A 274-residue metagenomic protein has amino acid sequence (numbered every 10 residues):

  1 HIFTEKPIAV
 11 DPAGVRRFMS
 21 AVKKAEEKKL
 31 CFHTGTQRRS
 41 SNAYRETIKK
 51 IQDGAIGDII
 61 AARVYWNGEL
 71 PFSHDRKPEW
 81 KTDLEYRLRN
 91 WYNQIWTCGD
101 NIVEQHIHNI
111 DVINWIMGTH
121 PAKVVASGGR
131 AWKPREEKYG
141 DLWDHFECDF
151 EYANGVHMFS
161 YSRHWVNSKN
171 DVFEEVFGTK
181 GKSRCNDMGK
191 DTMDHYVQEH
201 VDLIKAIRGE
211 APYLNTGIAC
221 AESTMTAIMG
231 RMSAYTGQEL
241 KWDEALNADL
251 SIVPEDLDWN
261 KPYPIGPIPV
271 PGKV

Functional and structural regions predicted by a protein language model:
T4, V10, F32-T34, C185: Hydrophobic residues in well-ordered beta-strands that form the structural core
I8-L30: Rossmann-fold NAD(P)-binding glycine/threonine-rich loop
A9-V15, T36-S40, Y65-G68, A219-T224: Short, solvent-exposed turn/loop segments enriched in Gly/Ser/Thr/Pro and often Arg
F18-A21, T47, M229: Aromatic/hydrophobic pocket-lining residues that form π-stacking "cages" and hydrophobic walls in ligand
E26-T34, R38-G140, F150, V166-S168 (+4 more regions): Predominantly a Rossmann-like dinucleotide-binding segment in NAD(P)-dependent oxidoreductases
T97, E104, H108-P121, V125 (+3 more regions): C-terminal helical cap and adjacent loop that interface with cofactors, partners, or active-site loops
A153-H157, K180-G181: Glycine-centered tight beta-turn/hairpin loop motif at sheet-sheet or coil-to-beta transitions
H157-W165: Flexible, glycine/threonine-enriched loop-and-boundary segments that flank and lead into catalytic domains of large
